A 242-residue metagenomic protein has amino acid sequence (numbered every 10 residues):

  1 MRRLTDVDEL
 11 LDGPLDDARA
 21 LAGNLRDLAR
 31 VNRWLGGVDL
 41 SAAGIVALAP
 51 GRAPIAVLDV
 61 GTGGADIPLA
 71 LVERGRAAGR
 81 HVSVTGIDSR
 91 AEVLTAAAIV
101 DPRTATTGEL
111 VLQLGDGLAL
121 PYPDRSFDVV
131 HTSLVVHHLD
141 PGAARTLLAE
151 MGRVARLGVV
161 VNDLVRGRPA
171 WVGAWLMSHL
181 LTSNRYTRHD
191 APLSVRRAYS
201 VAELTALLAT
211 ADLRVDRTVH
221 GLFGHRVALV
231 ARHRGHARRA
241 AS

Functional and structural regions predicted by a protein language model:
M1-P14: N-terminal auxiliary segments of SAM/dcSAM-dependent transferases
P14, A18-A43, L48: Class I SAM-dependent methyltransferase Rossmann-like catalytic core, especially the SAM/SAH-binding loop
L58, G64-A119: Class I SAM-dependent methyltransferase SAM/SAH-binding core
H131: A conserved beta-strand element that flanks and buttresses the S-adenosyl-L-methionine
L139-E150: A short, conserved alpha-helix within the catalytic core of class I
A155-L164: Conserved beta-strand signature within the Rossmann-like core of class I S-adenosyl-L-methionine
L164-A209, V219: C-terminal alpha-helical "lid/dimerization" subdomain adjacent to the S-adenosyl-L-methionine
R197, V201-S242: Conserved Class I S-adenosyl-L-methionine
